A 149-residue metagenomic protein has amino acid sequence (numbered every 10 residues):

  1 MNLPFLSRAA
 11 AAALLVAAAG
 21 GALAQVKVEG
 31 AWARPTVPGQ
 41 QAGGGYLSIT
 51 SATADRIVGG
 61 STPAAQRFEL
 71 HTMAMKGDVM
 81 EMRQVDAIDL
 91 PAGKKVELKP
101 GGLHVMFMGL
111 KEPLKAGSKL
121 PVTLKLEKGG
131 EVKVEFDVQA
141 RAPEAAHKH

Functional and structural regions predicted by a protein language model:
M1-A13: Bacterial N-terminal signal peptides that target proteins for export
Q25-H149: Compact, glycine-rich, soluble single-domain proteins
